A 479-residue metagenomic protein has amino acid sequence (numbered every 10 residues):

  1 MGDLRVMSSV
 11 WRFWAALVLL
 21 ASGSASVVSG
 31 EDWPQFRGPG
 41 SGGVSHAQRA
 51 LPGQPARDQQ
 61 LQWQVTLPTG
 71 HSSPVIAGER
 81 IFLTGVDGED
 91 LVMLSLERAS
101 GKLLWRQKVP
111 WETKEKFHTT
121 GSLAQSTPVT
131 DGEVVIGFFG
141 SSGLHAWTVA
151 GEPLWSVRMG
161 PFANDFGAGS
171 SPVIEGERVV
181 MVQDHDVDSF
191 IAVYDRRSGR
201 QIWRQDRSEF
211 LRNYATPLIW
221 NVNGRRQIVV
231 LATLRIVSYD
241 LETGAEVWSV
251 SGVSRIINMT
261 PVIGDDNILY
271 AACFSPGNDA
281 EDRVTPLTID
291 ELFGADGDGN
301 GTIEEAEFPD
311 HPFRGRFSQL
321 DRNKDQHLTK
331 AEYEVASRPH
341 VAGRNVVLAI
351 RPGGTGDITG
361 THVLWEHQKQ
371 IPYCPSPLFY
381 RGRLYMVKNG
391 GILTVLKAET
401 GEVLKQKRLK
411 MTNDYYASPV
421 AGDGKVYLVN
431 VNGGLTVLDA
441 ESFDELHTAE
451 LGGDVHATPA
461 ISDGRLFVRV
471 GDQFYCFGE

Functional and structural regions predicted by a protein language model:
M1-V10: N-terminal secretory signal peptides that target proteins for export/translocation
R5, V18-A21, Q62: Compositionally biased amphipathic helical and low-complexity segments enriched in hydrophobic
R12-S24: Bacterial N-terminal signal peptides
A25-E479: Noncatalytic, solvent-exposed loop/strand surfaces of beta-propeller-type extracellular/periplasmic domains
